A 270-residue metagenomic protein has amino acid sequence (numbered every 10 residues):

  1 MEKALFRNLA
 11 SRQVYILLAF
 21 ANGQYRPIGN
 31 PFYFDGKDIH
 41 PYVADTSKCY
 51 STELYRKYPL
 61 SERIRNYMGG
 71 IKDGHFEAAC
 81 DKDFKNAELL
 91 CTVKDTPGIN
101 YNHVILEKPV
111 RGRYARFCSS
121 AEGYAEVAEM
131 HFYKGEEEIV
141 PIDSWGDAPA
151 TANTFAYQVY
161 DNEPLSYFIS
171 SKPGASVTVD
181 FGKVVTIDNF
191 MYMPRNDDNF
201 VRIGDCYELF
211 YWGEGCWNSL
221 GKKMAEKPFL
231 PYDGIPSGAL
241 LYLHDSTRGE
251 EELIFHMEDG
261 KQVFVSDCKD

Functional and structural regions predicted by a protein language model:
E2-V14: Short Pro-Gly-centered beta-turn/loop motif in secreted/extracellular proteins
S11-V14, K108-S119, D233-T247: Noncatalytic modules at the cell exterior or secretory-pathway interfaces, chiefly beta-strand-rich lectin/adhesion
R12-Y15, A19-Y101, I105-V110, G123-N189 (+2 more regions): Disordered, acidic Ser/Thr/Pro-rich linker "stalks" and the adjacent N-terminal cap of the next globular domain
G74-D83, D205-C216, A239-L243: Short beta-strand segments and strand-loop junctions that repeat across beta-rich extracellular domains
T92, L220-K222: Residue-level detector of high-confidence beta-strand sites
A225-P228: Short coil/turn segments at the loop-to-beta-strand junctions that recur within blades of beta-propeller repeat folds
